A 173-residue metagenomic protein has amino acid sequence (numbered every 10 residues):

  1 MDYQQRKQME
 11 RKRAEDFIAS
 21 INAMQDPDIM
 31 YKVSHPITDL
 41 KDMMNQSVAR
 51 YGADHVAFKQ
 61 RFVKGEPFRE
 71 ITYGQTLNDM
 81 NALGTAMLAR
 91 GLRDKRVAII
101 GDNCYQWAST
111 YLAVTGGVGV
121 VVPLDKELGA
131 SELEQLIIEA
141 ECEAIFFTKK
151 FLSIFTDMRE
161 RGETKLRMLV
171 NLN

Functional and structural regions predicted by a protein language model:
D2-E10, G116-N173: Structural core segment of the AMP-binding/adenylate-forming
D2-R13, S34-F58, N78: A short N-terminal helical cap/helix-turn-helix that marks the beginning of AMP-binding/adenylate-forming
K7-D26: Terminal cytosolic tails of multi-pass membrane transporters, especially the segment immediately following the final
A19-Q25, M43-I71: AMP-dependent adenylate-forming
D26-K32: A detector for short, charged/polar N-terminal pre-domain segments
H35, A57-L112, G129-E134: Conserved AMP-binding/adenylate-forming core of the ANL superfamily
